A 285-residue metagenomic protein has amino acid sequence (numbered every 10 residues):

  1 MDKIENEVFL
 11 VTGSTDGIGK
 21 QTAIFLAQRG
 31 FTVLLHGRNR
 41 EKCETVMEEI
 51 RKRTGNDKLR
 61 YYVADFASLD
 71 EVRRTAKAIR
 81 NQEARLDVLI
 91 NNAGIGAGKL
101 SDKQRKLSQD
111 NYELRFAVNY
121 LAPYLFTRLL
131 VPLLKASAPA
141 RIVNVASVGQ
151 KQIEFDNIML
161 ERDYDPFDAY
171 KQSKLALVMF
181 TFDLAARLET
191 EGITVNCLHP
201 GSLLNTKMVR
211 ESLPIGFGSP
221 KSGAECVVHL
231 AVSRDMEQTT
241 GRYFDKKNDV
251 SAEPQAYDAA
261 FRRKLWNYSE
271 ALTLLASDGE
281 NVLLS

Functional and structural regions predicted by a protein language model:
D2-G37: Canonical Rossmann dinucleotide-binding motif of NAD(H)/NADP(H)-dependent dehydrogenases/reductases, specifically
R40, Y62-K77: The beta1-alpha1 cofactor-binding region of Rossmann-like NAD(H)/NADP(H)-dependent oxidoreductases
K52-L59, A78-N91, A97, D102 (+2 more regions): A glycine-rich helix->loop->beta "capping" turn within Rossmann-like NAD(P)(H)-dependent oxidoreductase domains
V72, I215-R263, N267: C-terminal helical subdomain
G94-F116, K135-I193, H199-P214: Catalytic loop of short-chain dehydrogenase/reductase
Y120-L121: Ankyrin-repeat alpha-helix packing hotspot
T127-R128, F182: A short, exposed helix-loop element centered on a Lys and neighboring polar residues
